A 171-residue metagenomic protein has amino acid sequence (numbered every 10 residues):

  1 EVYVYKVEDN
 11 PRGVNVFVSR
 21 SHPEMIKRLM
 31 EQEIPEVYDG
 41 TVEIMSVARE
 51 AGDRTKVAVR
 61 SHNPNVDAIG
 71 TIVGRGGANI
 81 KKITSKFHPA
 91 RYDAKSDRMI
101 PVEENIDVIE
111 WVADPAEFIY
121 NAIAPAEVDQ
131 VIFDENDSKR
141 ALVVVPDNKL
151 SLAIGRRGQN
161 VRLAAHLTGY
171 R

Functional and structural regions predicted by a protein language model:
E1-R171: RNA-contacting regions in translation and RNA-metabolism proteins, encompassing KH/S1 modules where present
